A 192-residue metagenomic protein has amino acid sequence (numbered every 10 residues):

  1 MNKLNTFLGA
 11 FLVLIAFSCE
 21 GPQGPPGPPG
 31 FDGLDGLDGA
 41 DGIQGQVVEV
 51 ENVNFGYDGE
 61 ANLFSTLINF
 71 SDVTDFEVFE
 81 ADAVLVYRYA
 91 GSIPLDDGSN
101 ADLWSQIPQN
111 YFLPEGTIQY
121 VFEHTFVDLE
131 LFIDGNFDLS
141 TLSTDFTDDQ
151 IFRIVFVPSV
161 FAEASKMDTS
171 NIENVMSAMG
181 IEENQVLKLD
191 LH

Functional and structural regions predicted by a protein language model:
M1-L8: Bacterial N-terminal signal peptides that target proteins for export
F11-V53: Collagen/collagen-like triple-helix sequence repeat recognition
V47-I151, V155-H192: Extracellular or exported targeting regions of proteins
